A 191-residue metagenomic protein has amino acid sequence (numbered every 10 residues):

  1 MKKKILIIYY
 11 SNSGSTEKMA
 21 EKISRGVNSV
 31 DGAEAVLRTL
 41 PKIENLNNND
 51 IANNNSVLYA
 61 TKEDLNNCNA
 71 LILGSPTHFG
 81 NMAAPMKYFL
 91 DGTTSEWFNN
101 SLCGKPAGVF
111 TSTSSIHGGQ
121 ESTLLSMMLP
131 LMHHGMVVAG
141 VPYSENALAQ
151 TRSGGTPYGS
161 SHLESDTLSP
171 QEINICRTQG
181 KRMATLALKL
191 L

Functional and structural regions predicted by a protein language model:
M1-S101, Y158, H162-L191: N-terminal beta1-alpha1-beta2 submodule of the flavodoxin-like/Rossmannoid cofactor-binding fold
C103-R152: Short, glycine-/small-residue-rich phosphate/pyrophosphate-handling segment
A149-S161: Short, flexible, mixed-charge acidic loops at enzyme active sites
